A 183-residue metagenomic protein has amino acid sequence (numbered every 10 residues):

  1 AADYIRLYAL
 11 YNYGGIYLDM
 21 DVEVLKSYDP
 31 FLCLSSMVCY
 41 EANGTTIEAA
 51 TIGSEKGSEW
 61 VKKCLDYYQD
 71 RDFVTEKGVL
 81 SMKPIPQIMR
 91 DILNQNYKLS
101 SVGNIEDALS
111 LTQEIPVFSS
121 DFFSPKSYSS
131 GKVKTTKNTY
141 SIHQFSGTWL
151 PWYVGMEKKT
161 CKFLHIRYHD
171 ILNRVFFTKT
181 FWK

Functional and structural regions predicted by a protein language model:
A1-A2, L18-K183: Glycosyltransferase-associated regions of secretory-pathway enzymes, highlighting luminal stem/catalytic domains
Y4-G14: Small-residue hinge/turn detector
